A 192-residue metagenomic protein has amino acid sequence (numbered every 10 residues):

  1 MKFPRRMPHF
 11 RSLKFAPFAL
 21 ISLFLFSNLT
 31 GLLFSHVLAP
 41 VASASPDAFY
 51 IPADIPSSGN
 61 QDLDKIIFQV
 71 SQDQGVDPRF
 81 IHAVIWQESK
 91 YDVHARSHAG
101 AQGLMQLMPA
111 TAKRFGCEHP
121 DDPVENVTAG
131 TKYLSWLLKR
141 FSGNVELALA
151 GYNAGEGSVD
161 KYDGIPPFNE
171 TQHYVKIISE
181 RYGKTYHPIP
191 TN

Functional and structural regions predicted by a protein language model:
P4, S22-L23, G59, N169: A subset of signal/propeptide-processing and intrinsically disordered low-complexity segments in secreted/extracellular
R5-L20: N-terminal Sec-pathway targeting helices
A16-G31: Hydrophobic membrane-insertion alpha-helices, especially the h-region of bacterial N-terminal signal peptides
T30-S45: Signal peptide processing junction and immediate N-terminal pro/mature segment of secreted/exported proteins
V41-N192: Catalytic glycan-binding domains that act on GlcNAc-containing polysaccharides
